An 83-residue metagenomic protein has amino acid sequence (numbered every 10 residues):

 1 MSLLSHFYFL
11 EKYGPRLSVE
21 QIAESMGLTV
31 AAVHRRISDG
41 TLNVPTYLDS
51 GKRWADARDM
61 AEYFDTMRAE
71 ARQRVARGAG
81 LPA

Functional and structural regions predicted by a protein language model:
S2-R35, T66: Polyanion-binding surface elements
R16, W54-A55: Short aromatic/basic micro-patch
E20, G40, A57-R58: Structural detector for helix-capping/boundary residues
Q21, T29-V30, R53, A69 (+2 more regions): N-terminal cationic amphipathic segment used for targeting or macromolecule association
S25-W54: Major-groove DNA-recognition helix of helix-turn-helix-type DNA-binding domains
R58-A83: A short, Lys/Arg-enriched interface patch at domain edges and termini
